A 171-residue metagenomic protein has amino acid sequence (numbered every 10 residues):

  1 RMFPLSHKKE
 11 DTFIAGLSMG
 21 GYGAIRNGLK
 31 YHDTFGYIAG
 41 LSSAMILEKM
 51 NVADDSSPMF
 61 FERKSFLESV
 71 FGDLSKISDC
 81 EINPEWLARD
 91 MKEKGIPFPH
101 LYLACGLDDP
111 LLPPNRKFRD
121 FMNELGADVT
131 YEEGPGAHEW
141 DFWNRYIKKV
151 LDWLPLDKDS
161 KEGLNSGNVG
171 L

Functional and structural regions predicted by a protein language model:
R1-L171: Non-catalytic cap/lid and distal C-terminal segments of serine-dependent acyl enzymes
